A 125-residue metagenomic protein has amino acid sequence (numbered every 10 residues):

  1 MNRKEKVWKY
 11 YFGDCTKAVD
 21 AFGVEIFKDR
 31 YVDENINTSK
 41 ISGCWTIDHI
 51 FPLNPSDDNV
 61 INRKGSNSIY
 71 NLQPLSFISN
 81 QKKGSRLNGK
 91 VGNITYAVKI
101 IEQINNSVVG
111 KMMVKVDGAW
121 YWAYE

Functional and structural regions predicted by a protein language model:
M1-T46, S76: Short cysteine-rich loop/turn motifs with clustered Cys
R30-L75, K83-N88: Histidine-centered nuclease catalytic patch
N59-Y70, Q81-E125: Polybasic, low-complexity binding patches
